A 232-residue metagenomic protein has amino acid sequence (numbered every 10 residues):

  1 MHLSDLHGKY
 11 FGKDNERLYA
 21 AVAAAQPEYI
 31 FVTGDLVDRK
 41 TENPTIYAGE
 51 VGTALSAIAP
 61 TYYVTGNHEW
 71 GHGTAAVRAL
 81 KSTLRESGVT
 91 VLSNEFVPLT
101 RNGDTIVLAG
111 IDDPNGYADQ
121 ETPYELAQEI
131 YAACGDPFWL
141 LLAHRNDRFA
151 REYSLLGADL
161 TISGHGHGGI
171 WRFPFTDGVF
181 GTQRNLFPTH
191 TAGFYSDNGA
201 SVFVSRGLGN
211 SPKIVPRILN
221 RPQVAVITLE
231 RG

Functional and structural regions predicted by a protein language model:
M1-H7, T105-P114, L140-H144, S201-G207: Active-site-proximal beta-strand elements of phosphoester/diester hydrolases
M1-L92: Membrane-embedded segments
L6-F11, D38-E42, W70, P114-Q120 (+2 more regions): Short, flexible loop segments at the rims of nucleotide/cofactor-binding pockets, characterized by
H7, L36-V37, H68-E69, F96-V97 (+4 more regions): Catalytic metal-binding/acid-base residues of hydrolase active sites
E28-Y29, Y62, V89-T90, I106 (+2 more regions): Short, Asp-centered acidic motifs that coordinate Mg2+ and/or phosphate in catalytic or ligand-binding sites
R78, S82-V89, R101-L142, F149-R151 (+1 more regions): Binuclear metal-dependent hydrolase catalytic cores centered on His/Asp/Glu-rich metal-binding motifs
E95-N102, G193-D197: Short acidic-hydrophobic surface loop/beta-edge motif
N146-A225: Conserved beta-sheet core of the metallophosphoesterase superfamily
